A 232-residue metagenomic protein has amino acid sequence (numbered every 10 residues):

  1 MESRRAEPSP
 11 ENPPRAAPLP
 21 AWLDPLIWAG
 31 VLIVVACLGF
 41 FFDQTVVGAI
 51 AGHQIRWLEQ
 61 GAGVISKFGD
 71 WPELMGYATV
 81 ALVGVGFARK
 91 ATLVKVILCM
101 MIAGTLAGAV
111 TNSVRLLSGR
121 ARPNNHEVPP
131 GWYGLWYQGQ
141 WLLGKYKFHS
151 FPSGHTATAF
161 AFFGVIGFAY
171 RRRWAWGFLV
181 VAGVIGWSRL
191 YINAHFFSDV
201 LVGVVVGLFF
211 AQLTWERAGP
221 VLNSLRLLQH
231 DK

Functional and structural regions predicted by a protein language model:
E2-V80, R115-G134, G139-L142: N-terminal transmembrane-helix/juxtamembrane module of multi-pass inner/ER membrane proteins
P14-L19, L26-I27, W132-K232: Membrane-embedded catalytic cores of phosphoryl/pyrophosphoryl-handling enzymes
V34-G39, G104-N112, A182-N193: Aromatic-anchored segments of alpha-helical transmembrane domains
V35, C99-A103, A107, T111 (+3 more regions): Alpha-helical transmembrane segments in multi-pass membrane proteins
L38, D43, G84, V110 (+3 more regions): Alpha-helical membrane-inserting segments
W57-L58, A91-K95, Y170-G177: Membrane-helix interface segments
G69-V85, L98, H155-T158: Hydrophobic alpha-helical transmembrane segments
A81-L116: Interfacial segments of alpha-helical transmembrane regions
